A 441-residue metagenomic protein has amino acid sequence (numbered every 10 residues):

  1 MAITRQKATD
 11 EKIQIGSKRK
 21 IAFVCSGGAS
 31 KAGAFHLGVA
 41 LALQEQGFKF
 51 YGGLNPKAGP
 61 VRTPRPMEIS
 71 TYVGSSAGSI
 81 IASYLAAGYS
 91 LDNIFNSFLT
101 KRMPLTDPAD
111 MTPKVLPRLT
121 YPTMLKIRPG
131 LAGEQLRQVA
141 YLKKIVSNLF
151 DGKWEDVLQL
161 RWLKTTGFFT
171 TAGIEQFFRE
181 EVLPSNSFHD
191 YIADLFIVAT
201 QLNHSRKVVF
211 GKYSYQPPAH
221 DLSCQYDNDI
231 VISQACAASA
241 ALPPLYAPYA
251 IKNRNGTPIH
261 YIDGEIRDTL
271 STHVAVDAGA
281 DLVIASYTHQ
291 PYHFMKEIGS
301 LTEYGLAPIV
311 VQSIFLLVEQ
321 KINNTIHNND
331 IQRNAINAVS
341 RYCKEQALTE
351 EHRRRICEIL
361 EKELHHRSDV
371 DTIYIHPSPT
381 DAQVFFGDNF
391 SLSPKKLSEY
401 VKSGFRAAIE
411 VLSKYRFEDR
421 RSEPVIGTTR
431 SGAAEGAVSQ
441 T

Functional and structural regions predicted by a protein language model:
M1-S26, L202-P218: Small-residue-rich anion-binding loops in enzyme active sites
G16-A22, S30-F168, A172, G211-Q225 (+5 more regions): Patatin-like phospholipase
A22-C25, E68-S76, L195-A199, T372-I375: Extended hydrophobic secondary-structure segments that form protein cores and membrane-embedded regions
K31, H36, E155-T165, E175-F177 (+3 more regions): Active-site gating loop/helix substructures
Y51, L105-A109, L183-F196: A short alpha-helix-loop-beta-strand transition element characteristic of N-terminal alpha/beta dinucleotide-binding
S185, I336-T441: C-terminal helical/tail subdomains of lipid-metabolizing enzymes
A285-Y287: A conserved active-site cap/scaffold subdomain adjacent to cofactor or substrate pockets
E297-Y342: Acidic, Ser/Thr-rich peripheral helices and adjacent loops at domain boundaries
